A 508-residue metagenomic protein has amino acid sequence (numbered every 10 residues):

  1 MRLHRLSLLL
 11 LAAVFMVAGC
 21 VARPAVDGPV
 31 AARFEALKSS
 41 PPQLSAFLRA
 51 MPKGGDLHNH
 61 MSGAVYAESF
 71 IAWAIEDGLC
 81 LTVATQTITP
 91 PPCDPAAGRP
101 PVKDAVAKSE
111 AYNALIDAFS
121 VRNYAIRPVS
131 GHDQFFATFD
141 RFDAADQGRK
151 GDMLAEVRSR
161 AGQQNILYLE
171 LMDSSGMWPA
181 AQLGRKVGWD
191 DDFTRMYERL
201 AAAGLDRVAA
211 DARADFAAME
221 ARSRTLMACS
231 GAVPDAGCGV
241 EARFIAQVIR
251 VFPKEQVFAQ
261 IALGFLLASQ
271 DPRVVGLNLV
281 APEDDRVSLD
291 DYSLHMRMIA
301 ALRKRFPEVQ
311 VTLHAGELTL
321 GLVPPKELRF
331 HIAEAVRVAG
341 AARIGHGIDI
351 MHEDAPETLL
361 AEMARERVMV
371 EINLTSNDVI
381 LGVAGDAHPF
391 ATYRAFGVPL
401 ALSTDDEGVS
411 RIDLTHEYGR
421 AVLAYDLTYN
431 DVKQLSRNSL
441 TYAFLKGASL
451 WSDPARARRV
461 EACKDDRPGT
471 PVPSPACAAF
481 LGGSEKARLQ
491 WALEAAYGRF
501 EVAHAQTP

Functional and structural regions predicted by a protein language model:
M1-R5: Positively charged n-region of N-terminal signal peptides that target proteins for export
L6-S7, M61: Intrinsic disorder/low-complexity detector
S7-A18: Bacterial N-terminal signal peptides
C20-P508: Metal-cofactor-binding active-site regions of metalloenzymes
